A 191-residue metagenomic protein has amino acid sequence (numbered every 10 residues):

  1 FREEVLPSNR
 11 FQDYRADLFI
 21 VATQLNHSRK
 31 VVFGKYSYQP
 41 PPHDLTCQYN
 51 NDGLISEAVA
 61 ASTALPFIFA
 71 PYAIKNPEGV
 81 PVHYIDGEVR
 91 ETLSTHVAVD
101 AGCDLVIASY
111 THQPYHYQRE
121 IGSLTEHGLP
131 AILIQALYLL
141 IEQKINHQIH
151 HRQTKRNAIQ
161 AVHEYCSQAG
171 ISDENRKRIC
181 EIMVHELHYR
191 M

Functional and structural regions predicted by a protein language model:
F1-M191: Patatin-like phospholipase
